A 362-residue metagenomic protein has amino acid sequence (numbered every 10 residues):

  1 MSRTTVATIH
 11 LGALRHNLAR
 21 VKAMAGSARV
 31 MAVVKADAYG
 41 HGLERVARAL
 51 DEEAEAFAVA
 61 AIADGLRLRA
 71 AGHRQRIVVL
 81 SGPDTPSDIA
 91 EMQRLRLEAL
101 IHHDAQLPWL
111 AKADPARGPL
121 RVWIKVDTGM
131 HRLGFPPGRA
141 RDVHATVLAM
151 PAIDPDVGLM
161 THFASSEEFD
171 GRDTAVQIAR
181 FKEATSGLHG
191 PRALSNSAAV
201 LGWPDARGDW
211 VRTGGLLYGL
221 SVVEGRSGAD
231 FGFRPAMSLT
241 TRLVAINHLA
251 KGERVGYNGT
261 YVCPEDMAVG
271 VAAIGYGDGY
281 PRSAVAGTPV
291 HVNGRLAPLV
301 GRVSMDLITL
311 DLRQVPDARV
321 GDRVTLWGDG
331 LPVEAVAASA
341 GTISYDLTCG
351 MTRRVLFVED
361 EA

Functional and structural regions predicted by a protein language model:
S2-A19, A23, D37, D64 (+6 more regions): Active-site anion/phosphate-binding pocket segments in diverse small-molecule metabolic enzymes
T5-I9, A13-H16, G26-A184, G190-A193 (+1 more regions): Active-site-proximal beta-alpha core segment in soluble small-molecule metabolic enzymes
